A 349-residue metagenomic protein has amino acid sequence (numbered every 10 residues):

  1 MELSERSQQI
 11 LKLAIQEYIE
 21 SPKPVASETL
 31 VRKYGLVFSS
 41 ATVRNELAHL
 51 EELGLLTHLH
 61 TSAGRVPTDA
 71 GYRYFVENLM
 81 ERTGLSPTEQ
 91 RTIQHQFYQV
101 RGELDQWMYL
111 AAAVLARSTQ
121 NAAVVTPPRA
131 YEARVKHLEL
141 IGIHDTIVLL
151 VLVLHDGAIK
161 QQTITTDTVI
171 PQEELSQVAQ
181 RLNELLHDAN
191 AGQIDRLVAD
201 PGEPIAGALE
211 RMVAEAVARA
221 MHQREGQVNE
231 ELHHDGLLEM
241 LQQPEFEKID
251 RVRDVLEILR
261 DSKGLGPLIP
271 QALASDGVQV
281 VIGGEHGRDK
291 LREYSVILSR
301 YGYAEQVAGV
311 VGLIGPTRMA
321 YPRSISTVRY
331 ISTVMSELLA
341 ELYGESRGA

Functional and structural regions predicted by a protein language model:
M1-K12: Short alpha-helical segments that sit at the start of domains
E2-L3, F38, P67, L85: Alpha-helical hairpin
L3, K23, P244: Residue-level marker of regulatory loop/turn positions in helix-turn-helix DNA-binding domains and in histidine
I15, I19: Short, locally clustered residues in the helix-turn-helix/winged-helix DNA-binding domain
E20, P24-M80: N-terminal helix-turn-helix
E77-G312, P316-A349: Intrinsically disordered, acidic Ser/Thr/Pro-rich low-complexity regulatory segments
